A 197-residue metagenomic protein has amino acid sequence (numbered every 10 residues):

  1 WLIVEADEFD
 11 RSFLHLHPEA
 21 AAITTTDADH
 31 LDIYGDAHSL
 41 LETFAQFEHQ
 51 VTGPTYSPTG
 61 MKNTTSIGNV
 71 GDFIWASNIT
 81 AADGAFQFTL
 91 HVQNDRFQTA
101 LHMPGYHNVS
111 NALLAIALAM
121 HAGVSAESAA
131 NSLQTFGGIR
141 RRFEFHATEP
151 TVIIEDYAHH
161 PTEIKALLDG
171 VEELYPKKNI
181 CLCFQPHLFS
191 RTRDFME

Functional and structural regions predicted by a protein language model:
W1-A28, P58-Q98, R140-R142, H146: Extended acidic/charged loop-beta regions that coordinate divalent cations and stabilize anionic phosphate/carboxylate
T24, L40, A76, N111 (+1 more regions): Residue-level signal for inorganic ion chemistry
T25-Y34, P186: Conserved Switch II/interswitch segment of TRAFAC-class P-loop GTPases
D32-S39, R191-R193: Glycine/threonine-rich flexible loop motifs
L41-Q50: Substrate-engagement module of ASCE P-loop NTPases
Q50-Y56, P176-K178: A short helix->loop->beta-strand "cap" motif at the edges of active sites that frequently abuts
Y56-T59, F184: Short beta-strand segments
A82, N94-E197: Nucleotide phosphate-binding/pyrophosphate-handling subdomain across enzymes that bind or process nucleotide phosphates
